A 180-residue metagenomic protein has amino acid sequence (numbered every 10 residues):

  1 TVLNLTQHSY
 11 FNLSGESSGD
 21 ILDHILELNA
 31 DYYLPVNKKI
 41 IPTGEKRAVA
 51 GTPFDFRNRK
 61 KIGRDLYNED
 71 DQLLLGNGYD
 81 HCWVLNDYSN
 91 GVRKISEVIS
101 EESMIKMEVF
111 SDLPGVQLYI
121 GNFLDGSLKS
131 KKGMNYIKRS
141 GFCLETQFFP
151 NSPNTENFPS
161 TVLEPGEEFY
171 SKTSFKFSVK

Functional and structural regions predicted by a protein language model:
T1-K180: An exposed, glycine/acidic-rich loop-and-rim segment of catalytic or binding clefts
